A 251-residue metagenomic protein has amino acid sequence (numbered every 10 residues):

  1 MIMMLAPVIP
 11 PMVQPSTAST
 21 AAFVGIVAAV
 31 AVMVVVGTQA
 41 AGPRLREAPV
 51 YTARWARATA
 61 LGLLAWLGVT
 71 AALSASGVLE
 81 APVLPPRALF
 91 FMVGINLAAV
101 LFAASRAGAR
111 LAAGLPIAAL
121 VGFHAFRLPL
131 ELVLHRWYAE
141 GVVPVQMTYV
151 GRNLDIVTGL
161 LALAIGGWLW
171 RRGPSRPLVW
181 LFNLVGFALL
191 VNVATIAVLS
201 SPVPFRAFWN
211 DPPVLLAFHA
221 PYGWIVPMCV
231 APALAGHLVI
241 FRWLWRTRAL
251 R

Functional and structural regions predicted by a protein language model:
M4-M33, A81-M92, G223-W224: Hydrophobic transmembrane alpha-helical segments in integral membrane proteins
A6-P10, V203-W224: Short, membrane-exposed interhelical loops at transmembrane-helix boundaries
V24-V36, M92-R106, V157-G166, W224-R242: Hydrophobic cores of alpha-helical transmembrane segments in multi-pass inner/ER membrane proteins, independent
P49-L63, L115-L120, S175-L181: Membrane-interfacial loop-to-transmembrane alpha-helix junctions, especially the N-terminal start
L61-R136: A glycine-rich, hydrophobic loop/mini-helix early in the fold
L79-F91, V143-L154, L181, W209-A220: Non-cytosolic membrane-interface motifs at loop->transmembrane helix junctions
A107-G173: Membrane-proximal helix-loop-helix units in multi-pass membrane proteins
W180-I196: Hydrophobic alpha-helical membrane-insertion segments
